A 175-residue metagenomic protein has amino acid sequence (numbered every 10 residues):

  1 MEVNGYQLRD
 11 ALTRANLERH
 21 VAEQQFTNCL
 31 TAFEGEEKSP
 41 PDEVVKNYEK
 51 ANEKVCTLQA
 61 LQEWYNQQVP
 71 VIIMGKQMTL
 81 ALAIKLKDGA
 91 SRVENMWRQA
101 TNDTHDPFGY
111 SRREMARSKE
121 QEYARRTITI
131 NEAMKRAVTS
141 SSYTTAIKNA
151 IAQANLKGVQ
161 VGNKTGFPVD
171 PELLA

Functional and structural regions predicted by a protein language model:
M1-A175: Structural preference for solvent-exposed beta-strand-turn elements and adjacent flexible terminal/loop segments within
